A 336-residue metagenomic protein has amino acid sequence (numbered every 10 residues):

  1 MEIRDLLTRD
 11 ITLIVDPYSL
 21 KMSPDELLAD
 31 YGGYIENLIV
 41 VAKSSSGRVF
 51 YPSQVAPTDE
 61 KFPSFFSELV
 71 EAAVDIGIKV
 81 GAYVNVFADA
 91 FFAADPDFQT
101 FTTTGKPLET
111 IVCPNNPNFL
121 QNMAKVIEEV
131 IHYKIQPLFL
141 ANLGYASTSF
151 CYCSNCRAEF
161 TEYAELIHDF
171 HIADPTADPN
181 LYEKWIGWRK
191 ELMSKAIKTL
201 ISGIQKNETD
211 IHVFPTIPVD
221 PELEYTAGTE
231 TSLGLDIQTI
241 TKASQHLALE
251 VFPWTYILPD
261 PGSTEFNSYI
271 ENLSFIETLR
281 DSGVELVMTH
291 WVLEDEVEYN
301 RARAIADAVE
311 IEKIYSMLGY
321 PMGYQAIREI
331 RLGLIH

Functional and structural regions predicted by a protein language model:
L7-S19, K79-F87, F139-L143, Y182-T231 (+2 more regions): Aromatic-lined carbohydrate-recognition surfaces of secreted/lumenal glycan-active proteins
R9-K21, V49-P63, K106-A124, P179-S194 (+3 more regions): The substrate-binding groove and active-site-proximal loops of carbohydrate-active enzymes, especially glycoside
M22-R48, H132-P137, I237-E250, V309-S316: Catalytic domains of carbohydrate-active enzymes, especially glycoside hydrolases
Y31-S64, D89-F91, D95: Aromatic-lined carbohydrate-binding/catalytic grooves of carbohydrate-active enzymes
P52-E60, A88-L108, A141-P175: Aromatic- and acidic-residue-enriched segments that line the glycan-binding/catalytic groove of carbohydrate-active
G81-Y133, F170-E183: Active-site-adjacent "subsite" loops/lids of carbohydrate-active enzymes
Q136, A141, H168-L181, E230-N267 (+1 more regions): Aromatic- and acid-rich polysaccharide-binding/catalytic face of secreted or lumenal carbohydrate-active enzymes
T148, I211-E265, D295-I311: Substrate-binding cleft/loops of secretory-pathway carbohydrate-active enzymes
